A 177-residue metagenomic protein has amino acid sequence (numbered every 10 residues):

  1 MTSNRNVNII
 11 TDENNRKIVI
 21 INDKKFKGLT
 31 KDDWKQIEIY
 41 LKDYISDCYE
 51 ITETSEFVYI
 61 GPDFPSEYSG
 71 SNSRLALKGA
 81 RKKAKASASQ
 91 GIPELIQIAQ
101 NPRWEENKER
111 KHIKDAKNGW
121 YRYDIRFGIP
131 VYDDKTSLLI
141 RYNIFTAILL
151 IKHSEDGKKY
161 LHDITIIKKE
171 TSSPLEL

Functional and structural regions predicted by a protein language model:
M1-L177: Ribonuclease/tRNase effector modules and their secretory precursors
